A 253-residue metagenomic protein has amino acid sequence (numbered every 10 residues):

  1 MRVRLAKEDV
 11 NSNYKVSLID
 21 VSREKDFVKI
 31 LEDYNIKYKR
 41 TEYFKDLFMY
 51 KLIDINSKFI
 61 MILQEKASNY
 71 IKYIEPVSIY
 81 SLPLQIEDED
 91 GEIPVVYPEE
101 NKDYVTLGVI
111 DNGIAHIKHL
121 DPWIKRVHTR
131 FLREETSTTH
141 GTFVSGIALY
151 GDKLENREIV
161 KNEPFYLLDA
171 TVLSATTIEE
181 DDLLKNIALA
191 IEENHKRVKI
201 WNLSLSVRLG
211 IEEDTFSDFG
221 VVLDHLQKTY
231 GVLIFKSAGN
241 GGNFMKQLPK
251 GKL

Functional and structural regions predicted by a protein language model:
M1-Y97: Autoinhibitory propeptides
V10-N13, E100-L107, E163-F165: A short, charged/proline- and glycine-enriched loop that marks the coil->beta-strand transition at the N-terminal
D26, L173-L253: Substrate-binding/access-modulating region of protease and related hydrolase catalytic domains
E92-L132, I147: Acidic-leg catalytic submotif of subtilisin-like serine proteases
I110-I117, S145-E163, L189-N194: Flexible, small-residue-rich helix->loop connector segments that border functional cores
F131-F143: Gly/Ser-rich catalytic serine loop of serine hydrolases
A148, L154-T176, K199-S204: Short helix-loop-beta-strand segments that form the rim/entrance of peptidase-like active sites
